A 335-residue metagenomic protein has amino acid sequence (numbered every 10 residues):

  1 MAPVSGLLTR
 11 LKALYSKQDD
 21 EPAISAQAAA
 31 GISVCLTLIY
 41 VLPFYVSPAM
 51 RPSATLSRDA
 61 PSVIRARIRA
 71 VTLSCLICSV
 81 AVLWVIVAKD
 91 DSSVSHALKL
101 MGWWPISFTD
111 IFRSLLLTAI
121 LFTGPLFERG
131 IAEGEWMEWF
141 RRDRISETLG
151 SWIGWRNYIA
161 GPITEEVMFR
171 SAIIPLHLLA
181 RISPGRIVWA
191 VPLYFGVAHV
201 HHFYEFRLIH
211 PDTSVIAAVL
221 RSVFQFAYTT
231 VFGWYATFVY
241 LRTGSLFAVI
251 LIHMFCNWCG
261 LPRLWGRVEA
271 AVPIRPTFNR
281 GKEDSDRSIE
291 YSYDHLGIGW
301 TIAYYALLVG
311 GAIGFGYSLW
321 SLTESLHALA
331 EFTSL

Functional and structural regions predicted by a protein language model:
P3-L7, L14-F122, G299-G310: Alpha-helical transmembrane segments in multi-pass membrane proteins
V4-S16, P48-V63, V87-W103, R129-E147 (+3 more regions): Interhelical loop segments of eukaryotic multi-pass membrane proteins
E21-A26, S47-T55, I86-H96, M168-V188 (+3 more regions): Membrane-lumen (extracellular) interface motif
V34, L116, I159, W189-G196 (+5 more regions): Residue-level signature of the transmembrane alpha-helical core of multi-pass small-molecule transporters
V41-V46, T123-F127, L193-Y204, M254-L261: Transmembrane alpha-helical segments that form the membrane-embedded catalytic/substrate-channel core of multi-pass
I120, D143-E205: Function-critical hydrophobic alpha-helical transmembrane segments in multi-pass membrane proteins
D212-A227, L241-G244, I252-L335: C-terminal membrane module of polytopic membrane proteins
